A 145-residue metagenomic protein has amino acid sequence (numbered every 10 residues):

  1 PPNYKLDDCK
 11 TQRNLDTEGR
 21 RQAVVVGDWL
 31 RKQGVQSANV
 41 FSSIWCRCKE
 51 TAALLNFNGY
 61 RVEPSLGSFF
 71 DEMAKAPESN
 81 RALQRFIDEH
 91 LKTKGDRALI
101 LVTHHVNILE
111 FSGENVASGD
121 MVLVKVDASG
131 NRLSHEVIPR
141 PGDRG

Functional and structural regions predicted by a protein language model:
P1-P64, F69-M73, E114-D127, N131-G142: Active-site-proximal alpha-helix that buttresses catalytic centers in soluble enzyme cores
Q33-V35, H90-D96: Glycine-rich phosphate-binding loop signature in dinucleotide/nucleotide-binding domains
F41-S42, R97-T103, N107: Beta-strand elements within well-structured catalytic alpha/beta cores of enzymes that handle phosphate/sulfate esters
A74-A82: Short, surface-exposed amphipathic charged segments that create phosphate/polyanion-binding patches used for binding
A82-K92: A short, acidic, amphipathic alpha-helical segment used as a generic capping/interface helix at domain edges
D96-R97, S118: A structure-centric signal for secondary-structure junctions around beta-strands
L109-F111: Short active-site-adjacent structural elements
